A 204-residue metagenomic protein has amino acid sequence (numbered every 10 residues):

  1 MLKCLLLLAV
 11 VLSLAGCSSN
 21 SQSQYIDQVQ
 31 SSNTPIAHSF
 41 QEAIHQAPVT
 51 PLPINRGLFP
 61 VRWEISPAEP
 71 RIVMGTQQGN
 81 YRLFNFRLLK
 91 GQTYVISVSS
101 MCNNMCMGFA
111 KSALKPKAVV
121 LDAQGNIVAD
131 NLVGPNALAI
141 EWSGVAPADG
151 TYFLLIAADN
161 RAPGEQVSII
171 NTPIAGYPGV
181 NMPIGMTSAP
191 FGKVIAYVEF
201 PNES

Functional and structural regions predicted by a protein language model:
M1-L5: Bacterial N-terminal signal peptides that target proteins for export
S13-G16: C-terminal motif of bacterial Sec signal peptides marking the signal peptidase cleavage site
S18-S21: Bacterial signal peptide processing site
S23-I72, R82-N85, L89, D149-F153 (+1 more regions): C-terminal edge strands of extracellular/lumenal beta-sandwich accessory domains
L83-N85, A139-A146: Exposed aromatic-hydrophobic patches
N85-A110, A118, Y152-A157, G164: Hydrophobic beta-strand segments within beta-rich accessory/binding domains
L89-G91, V120-I127, V145-Y152: A short, structured loop/turn motif at beta-sheet edges
K111-N136: Surface-exposed beta-strand/loop patches in noncatalytic accessory domains and peripheral targeting/linker segments
